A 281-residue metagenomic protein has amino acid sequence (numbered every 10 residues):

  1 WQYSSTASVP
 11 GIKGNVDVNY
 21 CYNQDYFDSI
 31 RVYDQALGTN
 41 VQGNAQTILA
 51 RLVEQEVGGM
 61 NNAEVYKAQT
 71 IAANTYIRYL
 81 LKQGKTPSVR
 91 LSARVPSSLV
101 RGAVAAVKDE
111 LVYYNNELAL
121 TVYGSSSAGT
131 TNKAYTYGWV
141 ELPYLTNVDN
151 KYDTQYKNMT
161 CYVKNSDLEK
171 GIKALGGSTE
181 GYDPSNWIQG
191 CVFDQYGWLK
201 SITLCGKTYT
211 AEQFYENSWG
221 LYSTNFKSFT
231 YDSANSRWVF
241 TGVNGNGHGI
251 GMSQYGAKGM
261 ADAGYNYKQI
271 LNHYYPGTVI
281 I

Functional and structural regions predicted by a protein language model:
W1-I281: Conserved, single-site charged/polar hotspot
